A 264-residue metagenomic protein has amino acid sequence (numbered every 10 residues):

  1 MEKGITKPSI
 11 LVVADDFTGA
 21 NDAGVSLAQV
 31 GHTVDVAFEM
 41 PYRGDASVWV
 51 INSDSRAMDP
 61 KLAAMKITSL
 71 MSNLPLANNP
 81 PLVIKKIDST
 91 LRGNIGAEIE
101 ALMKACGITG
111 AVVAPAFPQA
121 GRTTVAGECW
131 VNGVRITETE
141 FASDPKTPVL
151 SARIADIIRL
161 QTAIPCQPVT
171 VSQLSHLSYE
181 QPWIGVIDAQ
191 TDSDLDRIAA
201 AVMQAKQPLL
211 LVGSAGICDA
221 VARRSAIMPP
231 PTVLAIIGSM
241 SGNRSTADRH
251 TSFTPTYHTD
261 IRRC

Functional and structural regions predicted by a protein language model:
E2-S9, V34-A37, S47, A63 (+3 more regions): Cap/lid and interdomain-hinge subdomains that line or gate substrate/regulatory clefts in soluble alpha/beta enzymes
L11-V13, V48-N52, V112-A114, I184-D188 (+3 more regions): Structural motif
G19-A23, N94-I95, L195, A220: Short glycine/serine/threonine-rich phosphate/pyrophosphate-binding segments that cradle anionic phosphate groups
G24-H32, M40: Residues that scaffold, gate, or flank divalent-cation-dependent active/transport sites
G31, K206-P208: Soluble secreted/lumenal catalytic domains with histidine-centered metal-binding or acid-base catalytic motifs
P41-R43, P118-R122, I217-A220, G242-N243: Short gly/pro/ser/thr-enriched loop/turn and capping motifs at secondary-structure boundaries
V50-I67: Short, structured active-site "lid" loops
L209-T256, D260-C264: Acidic, glycine-rich loop-and-beta core segments that form the ion-binding/anion-interacting portion of active sites
